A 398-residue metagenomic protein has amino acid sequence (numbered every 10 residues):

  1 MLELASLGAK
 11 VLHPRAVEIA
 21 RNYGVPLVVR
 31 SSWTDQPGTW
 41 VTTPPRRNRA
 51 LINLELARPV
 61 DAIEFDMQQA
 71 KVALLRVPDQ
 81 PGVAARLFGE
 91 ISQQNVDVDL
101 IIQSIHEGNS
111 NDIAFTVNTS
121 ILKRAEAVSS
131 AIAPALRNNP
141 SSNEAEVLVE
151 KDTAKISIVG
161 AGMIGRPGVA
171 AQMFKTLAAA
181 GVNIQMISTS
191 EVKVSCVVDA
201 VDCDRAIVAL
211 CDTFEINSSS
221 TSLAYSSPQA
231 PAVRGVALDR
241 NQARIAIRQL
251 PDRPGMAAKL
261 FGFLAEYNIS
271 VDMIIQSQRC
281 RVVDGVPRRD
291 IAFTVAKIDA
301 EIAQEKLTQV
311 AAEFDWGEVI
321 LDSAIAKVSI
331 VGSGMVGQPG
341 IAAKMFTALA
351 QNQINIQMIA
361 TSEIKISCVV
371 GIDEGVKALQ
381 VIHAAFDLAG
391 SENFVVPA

Functional and structural regions predicted by a protein language model:
M1-T361, K365-A398: C-terminal catalytic "cap/lid" subdomain
